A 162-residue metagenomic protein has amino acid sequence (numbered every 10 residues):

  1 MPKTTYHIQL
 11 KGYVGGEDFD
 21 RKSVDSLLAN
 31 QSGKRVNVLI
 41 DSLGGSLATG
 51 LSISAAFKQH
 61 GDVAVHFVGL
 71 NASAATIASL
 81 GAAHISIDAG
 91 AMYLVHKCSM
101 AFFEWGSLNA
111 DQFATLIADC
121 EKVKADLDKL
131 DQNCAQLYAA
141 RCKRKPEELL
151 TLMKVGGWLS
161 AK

Functional and structural regions predicted by a protein language model:
M1-K162: Terminal-region recognition feature
